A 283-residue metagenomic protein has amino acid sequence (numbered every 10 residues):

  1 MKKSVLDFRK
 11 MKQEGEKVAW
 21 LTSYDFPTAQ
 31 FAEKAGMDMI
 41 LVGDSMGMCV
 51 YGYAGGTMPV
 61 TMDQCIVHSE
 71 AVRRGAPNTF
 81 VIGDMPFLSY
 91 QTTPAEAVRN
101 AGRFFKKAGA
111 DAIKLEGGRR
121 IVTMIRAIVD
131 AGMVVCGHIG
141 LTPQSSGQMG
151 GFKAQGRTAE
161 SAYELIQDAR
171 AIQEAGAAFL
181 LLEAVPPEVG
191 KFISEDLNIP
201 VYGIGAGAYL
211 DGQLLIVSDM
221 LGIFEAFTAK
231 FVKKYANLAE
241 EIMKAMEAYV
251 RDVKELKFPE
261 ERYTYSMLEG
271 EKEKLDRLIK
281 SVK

Functional and structural regions predicted by a protein language model:
K2-K283: Alpha/beta enzyme core
